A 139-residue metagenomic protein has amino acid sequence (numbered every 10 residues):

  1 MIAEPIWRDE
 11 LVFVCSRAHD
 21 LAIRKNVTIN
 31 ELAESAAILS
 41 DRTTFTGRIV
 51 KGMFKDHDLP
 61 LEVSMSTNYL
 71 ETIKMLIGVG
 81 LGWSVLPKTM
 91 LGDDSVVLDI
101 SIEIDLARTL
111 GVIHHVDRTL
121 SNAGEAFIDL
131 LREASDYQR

Functional and structural regions predicted by a protein language model:
M1-E10, R24-K25, E31, E71-T119: Beta-alpha-beta core module
S16, D41, L86: A conserved hydrophobic position in a structured secondary element of the catalytic/binding core that shapes
S16-A18, H115-V116: Residue-level recognition of the GNAT/N-acetyltransferase active site
L21-A22, A36-H57, L120-D129, S135-Q138: Secondary-structure junction motif
N30, R48, G52, K74: Surface-exposed charge patches
L39-S40, P60-N68: Short beta-strand-to-loop elements that line the ligand-binding cleft of bilobed periplasmic-binding protein-like
F45, T67-E71: Short beta->alpha linker loops
